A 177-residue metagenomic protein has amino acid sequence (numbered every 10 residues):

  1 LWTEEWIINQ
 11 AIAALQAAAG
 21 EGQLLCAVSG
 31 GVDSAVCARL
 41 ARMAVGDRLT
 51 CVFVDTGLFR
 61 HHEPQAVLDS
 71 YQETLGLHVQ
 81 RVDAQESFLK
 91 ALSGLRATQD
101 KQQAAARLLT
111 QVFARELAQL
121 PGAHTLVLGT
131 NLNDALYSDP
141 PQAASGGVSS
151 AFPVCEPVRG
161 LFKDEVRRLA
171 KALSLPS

Functional and structural regions predicted by a protein language model:
L1-Q102, L109-H124, Q142-S177: RNA-binding accessory domains that recognize and position tRNA/RNA substrates
V127-G129: Short beta-strand segments
N131-D134: Short glycine-rich anion-binding loops that position phosphate/pyrophosphate groups of nucleotides and phosphorylated
L136-P141: S-adenosylmethionine
